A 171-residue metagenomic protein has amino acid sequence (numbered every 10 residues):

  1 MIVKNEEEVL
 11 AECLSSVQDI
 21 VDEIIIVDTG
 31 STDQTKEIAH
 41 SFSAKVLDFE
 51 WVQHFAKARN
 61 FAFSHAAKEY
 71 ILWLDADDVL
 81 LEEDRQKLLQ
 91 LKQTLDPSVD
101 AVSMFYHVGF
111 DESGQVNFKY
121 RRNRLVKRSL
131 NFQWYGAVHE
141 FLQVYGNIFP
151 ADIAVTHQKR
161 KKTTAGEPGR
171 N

Functional and structural regions predicted by a protein language model:
M1, I26, A101-S103: Structural beta-sheet core signal
M1-E23: Short, well-formed alpha-helical segments that are part of the catalytic scaffolds of diverse glycosyltransferases
E8-A11, D33, E37, K57: Residue-level preference for short helical/loop micro-motifs built around acidic side chains
S16, D28-H40, W51, D75: A conserved acidic beta->alpha catalytic loop
I25-D28, L47: Conserved beta-strand positions in the Rossmann-like core of class I SAM-dependent methyltransferases
E37-F61, H65: Conserved donor nucleotide-binding strand/loop of the catalytic core
K57-F63, E69, L74, L80-N171: Catalytic-site signature of metal-activated, phosphate-bearing donor transferases, centered on the GT-A/GT-A-like
